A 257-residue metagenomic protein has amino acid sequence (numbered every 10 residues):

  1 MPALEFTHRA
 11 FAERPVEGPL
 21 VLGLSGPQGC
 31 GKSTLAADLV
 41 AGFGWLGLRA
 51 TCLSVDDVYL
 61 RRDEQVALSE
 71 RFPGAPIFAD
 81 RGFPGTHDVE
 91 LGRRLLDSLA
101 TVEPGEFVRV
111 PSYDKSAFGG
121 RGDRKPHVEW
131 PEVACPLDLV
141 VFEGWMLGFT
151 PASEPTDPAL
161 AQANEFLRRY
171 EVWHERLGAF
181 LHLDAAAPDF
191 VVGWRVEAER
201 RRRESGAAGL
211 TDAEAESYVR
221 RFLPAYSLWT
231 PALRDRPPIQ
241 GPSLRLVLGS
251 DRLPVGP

Functional and structural regions predicted by a protein language model:
M1-G23, P27, L48: Extreme N-terminal, non-catalytic leader segments that precede Walker-type/kinase nucleotide-binding cores
V21-G26, C52-V55, F180-H182, R245-V247: Extended hydrophobic secondary-structure segments that form protein cores and membrane-embedded regions
K32: Conserved lysine of the Walker
L35, L39: Hydrophobic positions on the alpha1 helix immediately C-terminal to the Walker A/P-loop
A41-T51: Post-Walker A helix-loop "phosphate-sensing" segment adjacent to the P-loop in P-loop NTPases
T51-C52, V58-G122: Conserved nucleotide-sensing/catalytic segment adjacent to the nucleotide-binding pocket in NTP-handling enzymes
T101-C135, L147, F166-E175, A186: Replace "adjacent to P-loop NTPase cores in ATP/GTP-dependent enzymes" with "adjacent to NTP-binding cores
L137-L139, W145-P257: Conserved NTP phosphate-binding and transfer environment spanning the P-loop NTPase/kinase superfamily
